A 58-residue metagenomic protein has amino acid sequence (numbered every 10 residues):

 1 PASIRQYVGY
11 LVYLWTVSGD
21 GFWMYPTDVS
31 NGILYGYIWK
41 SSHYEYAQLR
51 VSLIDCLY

Functional and structural regions predicted by a protein language model:
P1-G21, H43-Y58: Short glycine-rich, low-complexity segments
L14, L34-I38: SH3/SH3-like beta-barrel fold
F22-D28: Short beta-strand-centered aromatic/proline hotspots
M24, L34, Y46: Short acidic, gly/pro-rich beta-turn/loop elements at beta-sheet edges and active-site/ligand-binding grooves
D28, W39-S42: A short beta-strand motif that forms part of the nucleic acid-binding face of small beta-barrel RNA-binding folds
V29-L34, Y58: Short, conserved beta-turn/loop elements at beta-strand boundaries and strand-helix junctions
